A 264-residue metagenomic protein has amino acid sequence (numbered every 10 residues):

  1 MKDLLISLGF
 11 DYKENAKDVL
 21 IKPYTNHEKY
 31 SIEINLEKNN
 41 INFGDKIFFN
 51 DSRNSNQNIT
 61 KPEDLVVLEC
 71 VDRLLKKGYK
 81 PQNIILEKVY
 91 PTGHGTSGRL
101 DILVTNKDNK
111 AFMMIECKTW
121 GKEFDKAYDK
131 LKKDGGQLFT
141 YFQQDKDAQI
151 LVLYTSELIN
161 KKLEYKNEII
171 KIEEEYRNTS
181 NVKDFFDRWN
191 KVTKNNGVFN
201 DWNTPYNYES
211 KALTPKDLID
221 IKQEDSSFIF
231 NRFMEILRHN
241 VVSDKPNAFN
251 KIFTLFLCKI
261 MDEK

Functional and structural regions predicted by a protein language model:
M1-K61: Interdomain/boundary linker segments immediately adjacent to catalytic/signaling cores
K17-E33, N58-I59, Q82-N109: Active-site metal-binding core of divalent-cation-utilizing nuclease and nuclease-like domains
N54, I59-L86, F256: Short, well-structured hydrophobic secondary-structure segments
K61, L65-E69, S97, K133-G136 (+4 more regions): Short, well-structured alpha-helical interface segments that form or flank functional binding sites
C70, L100-N106, A111-F124, Y141: Conserved catalytic cores of phosphodiester-cleaving nucleases, focusing on short active-site segments
K80, R99, A111, K146-Q149: Short loop/turn motifs at secondary-structure junctions
I85, V89-P91, F124-N181: Nucleic-acid nuclease catalytic cores
V152-K264: Charged, often flexible domain-edge or linker segments that flank or initiate folded functional domains
